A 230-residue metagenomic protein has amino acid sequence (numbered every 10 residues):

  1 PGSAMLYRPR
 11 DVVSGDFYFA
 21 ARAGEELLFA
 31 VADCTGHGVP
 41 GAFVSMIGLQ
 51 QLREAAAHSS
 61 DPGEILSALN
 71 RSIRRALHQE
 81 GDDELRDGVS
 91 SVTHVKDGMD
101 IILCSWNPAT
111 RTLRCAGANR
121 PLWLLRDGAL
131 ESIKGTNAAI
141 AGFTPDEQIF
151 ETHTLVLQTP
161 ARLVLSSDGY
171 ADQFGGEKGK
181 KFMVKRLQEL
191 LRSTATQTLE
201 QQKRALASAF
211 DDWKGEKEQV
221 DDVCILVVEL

Functional and structural regions predicted by a protein language model:
P1-V164, K217-L230: … and, occasionally, acidic/histidine-rich disordered N-termini of signaling adaptors
L66-S67, I102, H153-L165, Y170-L230: C-terminal catalytic subdomain
